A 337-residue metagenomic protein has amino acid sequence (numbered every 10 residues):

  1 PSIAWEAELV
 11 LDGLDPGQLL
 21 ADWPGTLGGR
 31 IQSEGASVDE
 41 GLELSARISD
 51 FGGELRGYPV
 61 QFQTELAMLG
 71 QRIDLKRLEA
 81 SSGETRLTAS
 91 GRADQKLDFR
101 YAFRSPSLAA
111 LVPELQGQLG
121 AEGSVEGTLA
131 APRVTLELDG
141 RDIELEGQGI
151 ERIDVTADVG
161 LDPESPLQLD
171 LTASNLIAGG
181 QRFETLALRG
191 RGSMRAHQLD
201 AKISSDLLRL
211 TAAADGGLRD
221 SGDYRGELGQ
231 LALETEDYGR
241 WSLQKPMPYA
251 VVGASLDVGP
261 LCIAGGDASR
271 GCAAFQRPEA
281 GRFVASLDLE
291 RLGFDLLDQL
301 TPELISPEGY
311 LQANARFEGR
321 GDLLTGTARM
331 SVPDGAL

Functional and structural regions predicted by a protein language model:
P1-L337: Interface amphipathic segments
